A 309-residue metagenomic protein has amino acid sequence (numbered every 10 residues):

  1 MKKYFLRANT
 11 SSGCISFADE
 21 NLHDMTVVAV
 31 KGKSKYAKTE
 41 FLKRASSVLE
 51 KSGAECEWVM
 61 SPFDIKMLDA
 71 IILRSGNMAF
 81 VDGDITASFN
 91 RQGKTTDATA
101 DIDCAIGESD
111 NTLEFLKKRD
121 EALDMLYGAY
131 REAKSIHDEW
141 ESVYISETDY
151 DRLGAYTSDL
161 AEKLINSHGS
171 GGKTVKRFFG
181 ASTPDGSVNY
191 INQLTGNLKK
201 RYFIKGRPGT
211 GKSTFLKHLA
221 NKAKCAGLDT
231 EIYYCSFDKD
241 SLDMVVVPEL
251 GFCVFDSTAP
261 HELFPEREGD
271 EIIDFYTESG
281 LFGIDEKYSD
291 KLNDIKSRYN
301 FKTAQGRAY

Functional and structural regions predicted by a protein language model:
M1-D19, D151-L194: N-terminal pre-Walker A segment at the start of P-loop NTPase domains
M1-T10, T26, K43-L113, A223-A304: Conserved nucleotide-sensing/catalytic segment adjacent to the nucleotide-binding pocket in NTP-handling enzymes
N21-M25: Charged, compositionally biased non-catalytic regions
T26-S46, V188, L198-A223: Glycine-rich phosphate-binding P-loop
K43-S46, R119-A122, L126-A133, S213-A220 (+3 more regions): Small-side-chain structural scaffolding
N111-H168, K291-Y309: An accessory alpha-helical subdomain
